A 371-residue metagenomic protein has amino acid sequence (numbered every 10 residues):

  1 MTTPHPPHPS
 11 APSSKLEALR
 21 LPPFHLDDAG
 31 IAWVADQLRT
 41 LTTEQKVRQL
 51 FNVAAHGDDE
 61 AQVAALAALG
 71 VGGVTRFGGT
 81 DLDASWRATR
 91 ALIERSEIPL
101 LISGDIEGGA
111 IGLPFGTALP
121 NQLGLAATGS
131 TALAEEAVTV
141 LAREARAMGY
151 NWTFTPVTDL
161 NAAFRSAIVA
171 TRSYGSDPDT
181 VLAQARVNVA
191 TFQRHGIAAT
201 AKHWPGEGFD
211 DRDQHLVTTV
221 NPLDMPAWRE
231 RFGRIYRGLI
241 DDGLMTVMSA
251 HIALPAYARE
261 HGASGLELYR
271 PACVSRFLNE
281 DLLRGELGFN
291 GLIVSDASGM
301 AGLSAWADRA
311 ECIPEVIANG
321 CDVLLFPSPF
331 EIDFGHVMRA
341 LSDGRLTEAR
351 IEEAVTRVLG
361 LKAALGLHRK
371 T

Functional and structural regions predicted by a protein language model:
M1-A126, M248, H368: N-terminal hydrophobic targeting/anchoring segments and the immediately downstream early-domain regions of hydrolases
T42, V74, D105, S130 (+7 more regions): Conserved, mostly hydrophobic/aromatic
Q49-D58, Q122-E135, V217-E230, G299-A307: Active-site mouth loops of central-metabolism enzymes
A54-A68, L133-E144, A227-G238, A307-E315: Short, acidic/polar
D81-S85, A127-R143, P178-A183, P226-R229: Glycine-rich anion/phosphate-binding loops
A84-E94, A110, S176, A183-R339 (+1 more regions): Second-shell residues forming the walls of enzyme active-site clefts
L92-A118, A134-N161, V181-G206: Glycine-rich, aromatic-flanked loop segments that form ligand/cofactor-binding clefts across common enzyme folds
S342-K370: Mid-to-C-terminal alpha-helical segments outside catalytic/metal-binding sites
